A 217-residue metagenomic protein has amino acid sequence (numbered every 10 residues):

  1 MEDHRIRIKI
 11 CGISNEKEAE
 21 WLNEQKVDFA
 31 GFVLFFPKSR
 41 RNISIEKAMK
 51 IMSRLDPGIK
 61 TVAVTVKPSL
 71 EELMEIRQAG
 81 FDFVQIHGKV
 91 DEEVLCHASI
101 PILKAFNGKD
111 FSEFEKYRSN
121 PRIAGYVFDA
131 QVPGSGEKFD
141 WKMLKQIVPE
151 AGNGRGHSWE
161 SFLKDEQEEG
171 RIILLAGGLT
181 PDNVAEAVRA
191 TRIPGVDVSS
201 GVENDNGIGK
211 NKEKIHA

Functional and structural regions predicted by a protein language model:
M1-A217: Conserved N-terminal beta1-alpha1 strand-loop-helix module at the mouth
